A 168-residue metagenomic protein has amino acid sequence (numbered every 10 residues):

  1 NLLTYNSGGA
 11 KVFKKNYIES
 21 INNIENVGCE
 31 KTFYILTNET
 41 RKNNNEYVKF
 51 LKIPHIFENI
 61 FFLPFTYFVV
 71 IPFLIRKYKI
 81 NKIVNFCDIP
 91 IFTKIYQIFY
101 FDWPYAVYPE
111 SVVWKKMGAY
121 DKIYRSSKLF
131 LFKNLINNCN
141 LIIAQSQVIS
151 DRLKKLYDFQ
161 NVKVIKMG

Functional and structural regions predicted by a protein language model:
L2-N16: A short, glycine/small-residue-rich beta-strand->loop->alpha-helix junction that serves as a flexible
A10-F13, L36-N38, V84-F86, N138 (+2 more regions): Replace "coordinates the UDP/GDP/TDP-sugar" with "coordinates nucleotide-activated sugar donors
K14-S20, I24-F86: Active-site donor-binding segments of glycosyltransferases and PAPS-dependent sulfotransferases
T40-R41, P90, V148-S150: Alpha-helix capping/helix-boundary segments
I98-S126: Acceptor-binding helix/loop patch of EC 2.4 sugar-transfer enzymes, predominantly nucleotide-sugar-dependent
D121-I142: Membrane-proximal helix-turn-helix segments that form the acceptor-binding/catalytic region of lipid-linked
S150-G168: Helix-loop-beta element that forms the nucleotide-linked donor phosphate-binding surface in glycosyltransferases
